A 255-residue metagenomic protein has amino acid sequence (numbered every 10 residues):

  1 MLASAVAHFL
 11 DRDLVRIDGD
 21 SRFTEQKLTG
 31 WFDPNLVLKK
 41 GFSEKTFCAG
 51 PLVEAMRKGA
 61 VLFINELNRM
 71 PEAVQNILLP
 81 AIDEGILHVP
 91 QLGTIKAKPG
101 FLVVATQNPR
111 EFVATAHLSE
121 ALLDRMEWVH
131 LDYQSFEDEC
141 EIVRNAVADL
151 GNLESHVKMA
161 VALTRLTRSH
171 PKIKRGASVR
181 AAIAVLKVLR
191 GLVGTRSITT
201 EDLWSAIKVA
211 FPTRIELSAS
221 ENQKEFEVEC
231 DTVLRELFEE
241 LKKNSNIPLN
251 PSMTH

Functional and structural regions predicted by a protein language model:
M1-K158, H255: AAA+ P-loop NTPase catalytic core and its hallmark functional loops
V6-L10, P109, I142, L163 (+4 more regions): Short alpha-helical scaffold segments that flank and stabilize functional sites
W31, R125, I142, A146 (+5 more regions): Residues that form generic nucleotide/phosphate-binding pockets
N35, L189-L192, A210-T213: Phosphate/oxyanion-binding loops and surfaces in catalytic or ligand/nucleic-acid-binding neighborhoods
G50, S119, D149-V157, T167-H170 (+2 more regions): Short, structured coil/loop segments at alpha-helix boundaries
C140, L150-W204: Conserved AAA+ ATPase small/helical "lid" subdomain
N145, V188-G191, N250: Compositionally biased, intrinsically disordered low-complexity segments
R196-H255: C-terminal engagement/docking regions of AAA+ P-loop ATPases
